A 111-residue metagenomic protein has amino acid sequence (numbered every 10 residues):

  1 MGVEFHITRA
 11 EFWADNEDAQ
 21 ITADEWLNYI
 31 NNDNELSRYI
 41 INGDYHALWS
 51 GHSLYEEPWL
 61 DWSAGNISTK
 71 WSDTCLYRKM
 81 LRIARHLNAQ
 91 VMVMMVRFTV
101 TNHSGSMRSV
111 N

Functional and structural regions predicted by a protein language model:
M1-N111: Acidic (Asp/Glu-rich) sequence patches and key acidic residues that form negatively charged surfaces used
